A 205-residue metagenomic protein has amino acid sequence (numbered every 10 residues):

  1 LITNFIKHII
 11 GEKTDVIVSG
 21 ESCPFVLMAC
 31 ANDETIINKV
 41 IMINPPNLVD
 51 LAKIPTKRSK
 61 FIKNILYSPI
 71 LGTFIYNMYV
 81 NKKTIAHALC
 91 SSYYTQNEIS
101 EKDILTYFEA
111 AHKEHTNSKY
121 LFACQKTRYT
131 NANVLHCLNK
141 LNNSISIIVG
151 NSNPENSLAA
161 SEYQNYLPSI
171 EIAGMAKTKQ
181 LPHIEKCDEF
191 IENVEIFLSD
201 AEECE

Functional and structural regions predicted by a protein language model:
L1-T14: Conserved acidic catalytic loop of the alpha/beta-hydrolase fold
D15-I17, N38-I41: Residue in the alpha/beta-hydrolase core beta-strand immediately N-terminal to the catalytic nucleophile
S19-E21, N44: Catalytic nucleophile serine of serine hydrolases, specifically the conserved "nucleophile elbow" pentapeptide
C23-E34, V40: Short glycine-enriched nucleophile-adjacent loop and the immediately C-terminal alpha-helix near the catalytic center
A31, K39-G72: Flexible "cap/lid" loop of the alpha/beta hydrolase fold
L51-T56, Y76-K140: Conserved alpha/beta-hydrolase catalytic His-Asp/Glu region
K140-T178: Conserved loop-alpha-helix segment in the C-terminal half of the alpha/beta-hydrolase fold that carries the catalytic
P168-E205: Catalytic active-site module of serine/aspartate enzymes centered on a nucleophile-bearing elbow/loop
